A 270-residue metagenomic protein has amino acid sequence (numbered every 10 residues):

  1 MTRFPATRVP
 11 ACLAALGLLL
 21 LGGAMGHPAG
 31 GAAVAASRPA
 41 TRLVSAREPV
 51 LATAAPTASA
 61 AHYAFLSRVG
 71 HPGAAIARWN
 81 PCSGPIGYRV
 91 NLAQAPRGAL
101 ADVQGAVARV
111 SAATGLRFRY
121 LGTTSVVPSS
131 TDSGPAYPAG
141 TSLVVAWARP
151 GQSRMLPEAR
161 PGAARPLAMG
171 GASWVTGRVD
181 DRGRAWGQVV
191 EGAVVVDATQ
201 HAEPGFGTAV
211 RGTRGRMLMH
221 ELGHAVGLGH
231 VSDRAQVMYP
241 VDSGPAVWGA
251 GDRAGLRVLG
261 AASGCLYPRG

Functional and structural regions predicted by a protein language model:
T2-L13: N-terminal Sec-pathway targeting helices
P10-A11, L19-R38, V175-T213, G229-G270: Metalloprotease/metallohydrolase-associated module, dominated by Zn2+-dependent proteases
A11-C12, G17-P96, A163-Q188, C265-R269: Disordered inhibitory propeptide/activation segment of secreted metzincin zinc metalloprotease zymogens, centered on
G84-I86, T141, G192, R234: A generic secondary-structure signal marking the coil-to-beta-strand transition
V90-L92, W147, D197-A198, P240: Pocket-edge structural micro-motifs
L100-M217: Metzincin-family zinc-dependent endopeptidase catalytic domain
V110, R216-H230: Active-site recognition of the HExxH zinc-binding catalytic motif
